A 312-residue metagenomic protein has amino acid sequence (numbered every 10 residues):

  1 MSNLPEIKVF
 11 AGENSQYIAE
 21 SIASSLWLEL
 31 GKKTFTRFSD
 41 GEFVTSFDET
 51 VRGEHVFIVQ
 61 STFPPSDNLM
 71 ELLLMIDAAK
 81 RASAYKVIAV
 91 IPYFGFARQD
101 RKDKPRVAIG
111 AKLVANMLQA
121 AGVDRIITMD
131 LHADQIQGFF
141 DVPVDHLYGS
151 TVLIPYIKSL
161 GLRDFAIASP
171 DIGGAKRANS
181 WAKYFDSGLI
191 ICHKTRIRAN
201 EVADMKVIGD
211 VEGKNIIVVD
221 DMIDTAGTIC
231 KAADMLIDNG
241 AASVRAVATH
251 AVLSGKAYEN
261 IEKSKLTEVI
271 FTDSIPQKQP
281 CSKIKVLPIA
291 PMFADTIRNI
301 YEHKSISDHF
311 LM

Functional and structural regions predicted by a protein language model:
M1-M312: PRPP-associated nucleotide enzymes
